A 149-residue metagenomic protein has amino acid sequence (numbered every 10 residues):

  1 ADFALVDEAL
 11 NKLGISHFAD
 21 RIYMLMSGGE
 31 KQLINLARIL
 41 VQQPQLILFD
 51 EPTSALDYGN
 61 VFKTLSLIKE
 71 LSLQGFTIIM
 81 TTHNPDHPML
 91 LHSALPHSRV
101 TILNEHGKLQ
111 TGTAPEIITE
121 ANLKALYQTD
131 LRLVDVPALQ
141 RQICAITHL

Functional and structural regions predicted by a protein language model:
A1-F18, Q43: Conserved ABC ATPase "signature" region
I22-M26, E30: Conserved ABC ATPase signature
L36-A37: Hydrophobic anchor residue at the start of the ABC signature
I47-E51: Catalytic Walker B motif of ABC-type/P-loop ATPase nucleotide-binding domains
T82-H83: H-loop/switch region of ABC-family ATPase nucleotide-binding domains
L91-A114: H-loop (His-switch) and adjacent beta-strand-loop-beta switch element of ABC-type ATPase nucleotide-binding domains
A114-L149: ABC ATPase nucleotide-binding domains
